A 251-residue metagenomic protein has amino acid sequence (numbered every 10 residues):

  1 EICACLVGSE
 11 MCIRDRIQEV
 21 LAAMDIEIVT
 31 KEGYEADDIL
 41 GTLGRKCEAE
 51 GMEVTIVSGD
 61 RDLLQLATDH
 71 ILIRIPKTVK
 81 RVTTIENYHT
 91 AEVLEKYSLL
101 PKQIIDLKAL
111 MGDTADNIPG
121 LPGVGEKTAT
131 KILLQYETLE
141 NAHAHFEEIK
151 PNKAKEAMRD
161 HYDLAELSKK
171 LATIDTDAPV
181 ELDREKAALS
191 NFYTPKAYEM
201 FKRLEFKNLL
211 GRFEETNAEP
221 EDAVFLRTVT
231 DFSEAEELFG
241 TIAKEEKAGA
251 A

Functional and structural regions predicted by a protein language model:
E1-G8, C12: Single conserved hydrophobic/aromatic residue that forms the stacking wall/gate of nucleotide- or nucleobase-binding
V7, M52, I56, L238-E246: Long, hydrophilic "mature protein body" segments
E10-V180: Extended two-metal-dependent nuclease catalytic cores across DNA- and RNA-processing enzymes
D183-A251: Long, highly charged low-complexity segments
